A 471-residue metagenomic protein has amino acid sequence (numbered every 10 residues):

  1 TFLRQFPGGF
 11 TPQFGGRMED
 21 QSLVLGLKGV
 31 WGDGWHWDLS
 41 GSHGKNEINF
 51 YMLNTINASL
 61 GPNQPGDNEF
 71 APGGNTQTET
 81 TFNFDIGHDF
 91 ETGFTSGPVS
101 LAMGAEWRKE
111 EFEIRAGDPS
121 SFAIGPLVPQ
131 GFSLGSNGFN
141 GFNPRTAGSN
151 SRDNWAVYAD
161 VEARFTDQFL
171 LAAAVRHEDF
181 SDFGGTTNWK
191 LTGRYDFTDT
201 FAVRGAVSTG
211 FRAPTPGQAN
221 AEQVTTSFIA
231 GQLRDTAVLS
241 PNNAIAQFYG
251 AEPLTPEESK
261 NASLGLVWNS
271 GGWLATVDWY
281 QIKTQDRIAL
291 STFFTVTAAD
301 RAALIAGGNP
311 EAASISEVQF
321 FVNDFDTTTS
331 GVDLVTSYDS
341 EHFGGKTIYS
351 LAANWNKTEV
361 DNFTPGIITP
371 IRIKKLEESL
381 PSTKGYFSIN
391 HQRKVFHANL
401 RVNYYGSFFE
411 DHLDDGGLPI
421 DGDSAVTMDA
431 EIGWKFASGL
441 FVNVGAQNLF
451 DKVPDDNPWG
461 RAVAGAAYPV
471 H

Functional and structural regions predicted by a protein language model:
T1-P7, M52, I56-F70, I114-N143 (+4 more regions): Surface-exposed loop/turn segments flanking beta-strands in extracellular/periplasmic regions
G9-Q13, P65-G73, F142-A147, A174-D179 (+5 more regions): Extracellular loop and loop/strand-boundary signature of outer-membrane beta-barrel proteins
F10-L23, G32, H43, N54-L170 (+1 more regions): Outer-membrane beta-barrel transmembrane domain signature of Gram-negative proteins, especially the mid-to-C-terminal
V30-H36, D89-S100, F165-Q168, T200 (+4 more regions): Short loop/turn motifs that connect adjacent beta-strands in outer-membrane beta-barrel proteins
L39-K45, L101-K109, A173-H177, L191-G193 (+8 more regions): Transmembrane beta-barrel strands of outer-membrane/channel proteins
M103, G272, W279-H412: Gram-negative outer-membrane beta-barrel transporters
F142-N154, T200, G210-D278, I282-K283 (+6 more regions): Outer-membrane beta-barrel signature, preferentially recognizing the C-terminal barrel domain of Gram-negative
T284, N403-H412, W434-H471: C-terminal beta-signal and adjacent terminal beta-strands/loops of Gram-negative outer-membrane beta-barrel proteins
